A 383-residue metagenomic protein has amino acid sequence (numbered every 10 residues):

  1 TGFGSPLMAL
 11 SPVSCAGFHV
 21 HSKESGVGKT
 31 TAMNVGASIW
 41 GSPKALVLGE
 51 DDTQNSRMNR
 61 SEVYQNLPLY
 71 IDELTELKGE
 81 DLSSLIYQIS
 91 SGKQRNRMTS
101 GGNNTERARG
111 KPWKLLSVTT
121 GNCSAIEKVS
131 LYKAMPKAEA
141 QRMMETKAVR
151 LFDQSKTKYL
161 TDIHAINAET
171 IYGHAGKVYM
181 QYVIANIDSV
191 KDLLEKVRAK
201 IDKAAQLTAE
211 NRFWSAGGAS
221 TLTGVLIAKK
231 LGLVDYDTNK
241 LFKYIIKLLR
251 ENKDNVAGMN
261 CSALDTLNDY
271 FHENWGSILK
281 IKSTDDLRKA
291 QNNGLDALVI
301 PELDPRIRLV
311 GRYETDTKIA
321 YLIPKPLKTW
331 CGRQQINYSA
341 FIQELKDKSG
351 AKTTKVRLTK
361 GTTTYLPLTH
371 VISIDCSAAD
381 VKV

Functional and structural regions predicted by a protein language model:
T1-S42: P-loop NTPase catalytic core of nucleic-acid-dependent motor ATPases
M8-V13, R60, A108-R109: Surface-exposed acidic, glycine-flexible loop patches that form ligand/cofactor-binding and adhesion interfaces
C15-H19, P68, L116: Residue-level preference for the first positions of well-ordered beta-strands
G17, S42-A45, S117, M143-E145: Conserved beta-strand scaffold positions in the cores of enzyme catalytic domains, especially in NTP/NDP-utilizing
H19-S25, S56, G102-L115: A glycine-rich phosphate-binding loop feature that marks nucleotide/adenosyl-phosphate handling sites
H21-G26, D52, E73-E76, N122-C123 (+1 more regions): An acidic- and aromatic-residue-enriched active-site/binding cleft used to recognize and process polar
T30-L82: AAA+/P-loop NTPase substrate/partner-engagement loops
S61, L77, L82-N96, G101-N104 (+3 more regions): Extended alpha-helical interface modules used as scaffolds for assembling large macromolecular complexes
